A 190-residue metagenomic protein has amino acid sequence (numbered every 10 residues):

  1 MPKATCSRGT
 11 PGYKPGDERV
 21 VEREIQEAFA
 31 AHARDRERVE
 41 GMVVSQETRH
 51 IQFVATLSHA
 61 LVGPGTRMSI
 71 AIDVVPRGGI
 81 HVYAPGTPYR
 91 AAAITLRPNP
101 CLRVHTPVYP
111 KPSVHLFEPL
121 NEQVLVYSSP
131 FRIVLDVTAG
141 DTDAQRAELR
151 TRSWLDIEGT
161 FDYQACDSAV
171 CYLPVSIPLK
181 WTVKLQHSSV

Functional and structural regions predicted by a protein language model:
C6, T10-V190: Extracellular/lumen-exposed scaffold segments
